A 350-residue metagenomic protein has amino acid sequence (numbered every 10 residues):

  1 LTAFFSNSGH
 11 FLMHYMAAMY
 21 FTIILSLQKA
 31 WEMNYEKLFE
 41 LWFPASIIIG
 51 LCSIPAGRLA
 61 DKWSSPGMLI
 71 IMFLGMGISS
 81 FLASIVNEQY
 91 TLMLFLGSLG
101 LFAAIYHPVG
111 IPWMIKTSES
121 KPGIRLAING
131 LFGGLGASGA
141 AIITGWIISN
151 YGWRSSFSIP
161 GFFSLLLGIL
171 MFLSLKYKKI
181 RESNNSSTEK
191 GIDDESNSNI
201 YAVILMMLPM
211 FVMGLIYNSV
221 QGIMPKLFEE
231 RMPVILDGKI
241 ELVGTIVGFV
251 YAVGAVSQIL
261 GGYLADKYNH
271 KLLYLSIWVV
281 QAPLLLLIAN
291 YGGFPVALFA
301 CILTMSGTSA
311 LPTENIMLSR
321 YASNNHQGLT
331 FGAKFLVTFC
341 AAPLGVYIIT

Functional and structural regions predicted by a protein language model:
A18, S46-I54, A137-S138, Y251-I259 (+1 more regions): Residue-level signature of mid-helix packing/kink "hotspots" within the transmembrane helices of 12-pass Major
Y20-F21, Y201-A255: Extracytoplasmic gate region of multi-pass secondary transporters
E32, S64, I85-Y90, E119 (+2 more regions): Helix-breaking motifs and short loop linkers at transmembrane-helix boundaries and internal kinks in secondary membrane
L51-N87, A265: Conserved MFS/SLC helix-loop-helix module at the cytosolic interface between two early adjacent transmembrane helices
F95-G133: Cytoplasmic helix-loop-helix junction between adjacent transmembrane helices in 12-TM secondary transporters
N129-K179: Helix-loop-helix hairpin linking two adjacent transmembrane segments in secondary transporters
Y268-E314: C-terminal transmembrane helical hairpin of 12-TM major facilitator-type secondary transporters
N325-T350: A late C-terminal transmembrane helix in Major Facilitator Superfamily
